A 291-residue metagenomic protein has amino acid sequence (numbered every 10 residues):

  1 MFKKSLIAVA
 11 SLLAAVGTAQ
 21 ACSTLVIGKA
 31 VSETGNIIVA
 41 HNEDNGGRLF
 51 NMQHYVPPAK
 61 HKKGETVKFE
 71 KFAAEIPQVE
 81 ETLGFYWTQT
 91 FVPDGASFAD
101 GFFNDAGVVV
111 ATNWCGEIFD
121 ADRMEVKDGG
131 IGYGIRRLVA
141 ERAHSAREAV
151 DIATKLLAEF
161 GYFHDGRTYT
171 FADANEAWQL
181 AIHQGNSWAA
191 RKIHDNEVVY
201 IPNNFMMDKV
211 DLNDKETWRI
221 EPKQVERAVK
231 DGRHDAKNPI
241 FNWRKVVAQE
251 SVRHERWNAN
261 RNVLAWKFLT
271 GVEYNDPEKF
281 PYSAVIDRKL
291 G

Functional and structural regions predicted by a protein language model:
F2-Q20: Gram-negative bacterial Sec-dependent N-terminal signal peptides
C22-G132, I152-L290: A contiguous strand-loop segment
R136-R142: Short, well-ordered beta-strand elements within core beta-sheets of diverse protein domains
R142-E148: Short, charged, surface-exposed loops that flank catalytic or proteolytic processing sites
